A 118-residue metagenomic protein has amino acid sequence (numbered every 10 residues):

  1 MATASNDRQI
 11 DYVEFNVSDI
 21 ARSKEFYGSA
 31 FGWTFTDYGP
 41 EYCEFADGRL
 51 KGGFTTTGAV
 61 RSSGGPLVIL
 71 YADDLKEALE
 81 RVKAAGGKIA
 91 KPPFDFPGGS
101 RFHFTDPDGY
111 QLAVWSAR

Functional and structural regions predicted by a protein language model:
M1-K24, K51, P66-V68, R118: N-terminal beta-strand motif that seeds the catalytic metal site of vicinal oxygen chelate
A2-R8, F15, E80, G87-R118: Vicinal oxygen chelate
Q9-F45: N-terminal first-folded block
I10-S18, A59-A84, S100-T105: Vicinal oxygen chelate
I20, Y38, L50, F96-G98 (+1 more regions): Short strand-connecting beta-turns/loops that link adjacent beta-strands
S23-Y27, V82, G109: Conserved active-site tyrosine of GNAT-family acetyltransferases
W33-G65, Q111-S116: Conserved short beta-strand elements that form part of the metal-binding/catalytic scaffold of enzyme active sites
D47-R49, A72, P97, R118: A generic beta-sheet turn/junction motif
